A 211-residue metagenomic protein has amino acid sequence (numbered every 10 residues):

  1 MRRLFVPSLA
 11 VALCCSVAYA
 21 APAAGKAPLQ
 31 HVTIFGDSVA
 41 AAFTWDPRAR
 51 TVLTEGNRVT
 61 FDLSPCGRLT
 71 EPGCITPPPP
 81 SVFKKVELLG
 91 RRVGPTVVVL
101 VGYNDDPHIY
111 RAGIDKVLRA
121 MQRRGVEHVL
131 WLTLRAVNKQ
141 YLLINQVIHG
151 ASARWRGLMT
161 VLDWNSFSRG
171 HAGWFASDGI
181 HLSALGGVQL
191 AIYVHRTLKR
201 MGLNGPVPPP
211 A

Functional and structural regions predicted by a protein language model:
M1-L4: Positively charged n-region of N-terminal signal peptides that target proteins for export
P7-A18: Bacterial N-terminal signal peptides
A18-G25: Boundary at the C-terminal end of the N-terminal hydrophobic targeting segment
Y19, L53-E55, G125, W155: Short, structurally constrained coil/turn elements that cap an alpha-helix or connect an alpha-helix to the following
A27-G113, Q140-L143: Conserved SGNH/GDSL esterase-like catalytic core that processes O-acyl groups on lipids and polysaccharides
P77-V207: Alpha-helical cap/lid subdomain in secreted, periplasmic, or secretory-pathway luminal O-acyl-processing enzymes
P209-A211: Short, solvent-exposed mixed-charge patches
